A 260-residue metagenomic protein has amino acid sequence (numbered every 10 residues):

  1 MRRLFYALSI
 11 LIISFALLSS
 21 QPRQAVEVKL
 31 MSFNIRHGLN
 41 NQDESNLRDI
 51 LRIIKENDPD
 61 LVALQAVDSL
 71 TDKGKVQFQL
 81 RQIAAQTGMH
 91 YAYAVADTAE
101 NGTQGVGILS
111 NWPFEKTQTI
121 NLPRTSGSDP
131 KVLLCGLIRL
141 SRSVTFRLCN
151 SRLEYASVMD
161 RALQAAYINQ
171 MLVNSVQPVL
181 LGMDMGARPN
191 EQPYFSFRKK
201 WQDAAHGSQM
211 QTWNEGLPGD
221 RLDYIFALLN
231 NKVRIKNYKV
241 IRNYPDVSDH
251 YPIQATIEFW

Functional and structural regions predicted by a protein language model:
R2-A7, F15-Q86, T98-V106, T117 (+2 more regions): N-terminal, active-site-proximal structural segment of metallo-dependent hydrolase catalytic domains
E27, Q42-D43, V67-T145, K232 (+1 more regions): Structured beta-strand-rich core segments of catalytic domains in phosphoester-bond hydrolases
V28-I35, I50-G74, L109, G136 (+5 more regions): Active-site beta-strand/loop signature of hydrolases that rely on acidic residues for catalysis
F33-R36, Q65-V67, A94-D97, S110-W112 (+6 more regions): Active-site-proximal beta-strand/loop segments in catalytic clefts of secreted hydrolases
Q42-N46, K75, S128-P130, D160-Y167 (+2 more regions): Soluble or luminal CAZymes and related metallo-dependent hydrolases
K55-P59, A84-G88, A92, F114 (+3 more regions): Sec-exported extracytoplasmic/periplasmic mature domains
L137-L140, M159, L163, L172-L180 (+1 more regions): Metal-dependent phosphoester-hydrolase catalytic domains
L140-M159: Metal-dependent phosphoester/phosphodiester hydrolase catalytic core
